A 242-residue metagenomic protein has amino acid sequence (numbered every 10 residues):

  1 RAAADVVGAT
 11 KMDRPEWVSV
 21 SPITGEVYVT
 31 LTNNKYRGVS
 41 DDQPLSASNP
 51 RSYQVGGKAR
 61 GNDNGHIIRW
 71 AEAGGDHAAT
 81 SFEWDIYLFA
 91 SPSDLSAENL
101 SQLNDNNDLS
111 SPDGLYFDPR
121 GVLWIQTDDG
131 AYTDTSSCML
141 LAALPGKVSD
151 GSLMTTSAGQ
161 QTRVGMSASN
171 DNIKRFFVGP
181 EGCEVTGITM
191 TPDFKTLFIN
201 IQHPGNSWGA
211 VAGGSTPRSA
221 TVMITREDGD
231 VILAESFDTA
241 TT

Functional and structural regions predicted by a protein language model:
R1-T239: Sequence/structural signature of beta-propeller domains
